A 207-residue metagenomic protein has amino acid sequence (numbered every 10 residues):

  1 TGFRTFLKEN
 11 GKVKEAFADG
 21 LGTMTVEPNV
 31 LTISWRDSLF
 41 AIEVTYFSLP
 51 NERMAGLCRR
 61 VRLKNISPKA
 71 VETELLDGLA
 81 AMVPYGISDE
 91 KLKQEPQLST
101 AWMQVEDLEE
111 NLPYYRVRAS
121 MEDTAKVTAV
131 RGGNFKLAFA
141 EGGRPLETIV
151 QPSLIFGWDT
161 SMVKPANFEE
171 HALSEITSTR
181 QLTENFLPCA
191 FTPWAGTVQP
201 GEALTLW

Functional and structural regions predicted by a protein language model:
T1-W207: Anionic coordination/interaction segments
